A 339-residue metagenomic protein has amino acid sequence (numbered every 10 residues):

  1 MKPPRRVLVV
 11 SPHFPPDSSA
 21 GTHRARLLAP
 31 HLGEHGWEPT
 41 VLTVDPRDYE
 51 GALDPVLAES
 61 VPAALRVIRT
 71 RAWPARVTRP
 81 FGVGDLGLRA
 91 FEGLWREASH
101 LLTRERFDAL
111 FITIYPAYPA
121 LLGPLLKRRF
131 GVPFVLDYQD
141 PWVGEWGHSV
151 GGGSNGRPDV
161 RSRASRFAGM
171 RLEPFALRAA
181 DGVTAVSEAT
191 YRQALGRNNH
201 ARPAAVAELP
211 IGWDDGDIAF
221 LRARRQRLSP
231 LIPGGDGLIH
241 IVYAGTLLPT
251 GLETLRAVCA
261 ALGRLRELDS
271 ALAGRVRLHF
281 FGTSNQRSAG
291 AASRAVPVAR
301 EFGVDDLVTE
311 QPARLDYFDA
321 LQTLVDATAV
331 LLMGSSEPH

Functional and structural regions predicted by a protein language model:
M1-R66, G182, L265, S270: N-terminal subdomain of nucleotide-sugar transferases
K2-P3, T40-E105: A conserved catalytic-core segment of Leloir-type glycosyltransferases
P12, A72-G84, L101-E105, R129-M170: Acceptor-binding helix/loop patch of EC 2.4 sugar-transfer enzymes, predominantly nucleotide-sugar-dependent
T43, V143, R163-G235: Donor nucleotide-sugar binding/catalytic pocket of nucleotide-sugar-dependent glycosyltransferases
V83-L94, A109-F130, L136-W146: An aromatic- and histidine-rich active-site surface loop
D181, L307-E310, L321-H339: Acidic donor-binding loop of glycosyltransferase active sites
P230-L252, C259: Conserved donor-binding/catalytic core segment of Leloir-type glycosyltransferases
R275-S284, G290-R314: Nucleotide-activated donor-binding/catalytic signature segment of Leloir-type glycosyltransferases, i.e., the conserved
